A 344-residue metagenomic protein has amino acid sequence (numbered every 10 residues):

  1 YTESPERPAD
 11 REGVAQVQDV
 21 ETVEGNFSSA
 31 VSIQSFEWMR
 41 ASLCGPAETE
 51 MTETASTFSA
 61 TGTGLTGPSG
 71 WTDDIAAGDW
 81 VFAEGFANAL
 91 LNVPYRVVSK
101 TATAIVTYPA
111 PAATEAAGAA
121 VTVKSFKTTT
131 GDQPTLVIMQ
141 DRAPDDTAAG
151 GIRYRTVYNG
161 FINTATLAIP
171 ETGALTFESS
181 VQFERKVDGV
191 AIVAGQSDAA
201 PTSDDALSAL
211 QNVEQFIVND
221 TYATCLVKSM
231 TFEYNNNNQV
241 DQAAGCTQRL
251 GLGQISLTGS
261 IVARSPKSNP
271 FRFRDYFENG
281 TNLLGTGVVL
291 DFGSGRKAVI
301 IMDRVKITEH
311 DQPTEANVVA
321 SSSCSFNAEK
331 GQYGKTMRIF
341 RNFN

Functional and structural regions predicted by a protein language model:
Y1-N344: Signature of extracytoplasmic/envelope-associated structural regions
